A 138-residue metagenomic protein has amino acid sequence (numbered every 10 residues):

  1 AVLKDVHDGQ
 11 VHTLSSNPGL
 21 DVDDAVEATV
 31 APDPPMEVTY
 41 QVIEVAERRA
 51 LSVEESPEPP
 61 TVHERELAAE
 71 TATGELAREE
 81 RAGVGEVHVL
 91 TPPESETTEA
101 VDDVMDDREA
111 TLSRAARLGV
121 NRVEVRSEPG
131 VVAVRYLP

Functional and structural regions predicted by a protein language model:
A1-P138: Acidic, polar-rich N-terminal leader regions of halophilic archaeal proteins
